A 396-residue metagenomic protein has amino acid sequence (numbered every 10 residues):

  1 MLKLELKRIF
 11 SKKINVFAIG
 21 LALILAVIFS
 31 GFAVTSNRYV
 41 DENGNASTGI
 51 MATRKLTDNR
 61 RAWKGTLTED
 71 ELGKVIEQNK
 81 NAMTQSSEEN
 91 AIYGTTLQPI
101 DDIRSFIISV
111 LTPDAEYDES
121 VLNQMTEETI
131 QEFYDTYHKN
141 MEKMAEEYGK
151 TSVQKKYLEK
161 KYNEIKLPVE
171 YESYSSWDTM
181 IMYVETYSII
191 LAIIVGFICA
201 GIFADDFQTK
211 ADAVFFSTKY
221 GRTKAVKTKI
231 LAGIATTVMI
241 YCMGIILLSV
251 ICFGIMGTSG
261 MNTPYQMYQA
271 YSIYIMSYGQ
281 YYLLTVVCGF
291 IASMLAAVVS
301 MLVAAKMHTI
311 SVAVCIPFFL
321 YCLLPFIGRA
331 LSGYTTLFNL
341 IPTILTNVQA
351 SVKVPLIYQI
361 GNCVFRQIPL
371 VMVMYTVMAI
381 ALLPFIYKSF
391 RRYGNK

Functional and structural regions predicted by a protein language model:
M1-V16: Aromatic- and glycine-rich beta-strand/loop motifs that create alpha-glucan
I14, G221-R222, T309-V314: Membrane-helix interface segments
N15-A18, A22, A292-S300, P355-K396: Alpha-helical transmembrane segments of multi-pass membrane transporters/translocases
G20-L23, S311-L324, L340-T343: Central hydrophobic cores of alpha-helical transmembrane segments in multi-pass integral membrane proteins
A26-N79, I130-D206, K227-K306, F326 (+1 more regions): Secretory targeting signals
C199-V214, T218, R222: Transmembrane helix boundary and interhelical loop/hinge segments in multi-pass membrane proteins
T336-I357: Short hydrophobic, aromatic-rich alpha-helical segments embedded in or entering the lipid bilayer of multi-pass
